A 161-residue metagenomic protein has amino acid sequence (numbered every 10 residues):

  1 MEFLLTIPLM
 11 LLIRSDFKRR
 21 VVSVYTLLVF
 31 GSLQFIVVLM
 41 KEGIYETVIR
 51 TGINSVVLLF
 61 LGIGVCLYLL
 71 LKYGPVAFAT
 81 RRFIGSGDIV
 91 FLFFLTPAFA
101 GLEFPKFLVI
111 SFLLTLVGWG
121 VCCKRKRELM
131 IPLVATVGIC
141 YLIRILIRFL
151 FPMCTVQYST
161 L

Functional and structural regions predicted by a protein language model:
M1-L161: A membrane-topology feature that recognizes alpha-helical transmembrane segments and their immediate juxtamembrane
